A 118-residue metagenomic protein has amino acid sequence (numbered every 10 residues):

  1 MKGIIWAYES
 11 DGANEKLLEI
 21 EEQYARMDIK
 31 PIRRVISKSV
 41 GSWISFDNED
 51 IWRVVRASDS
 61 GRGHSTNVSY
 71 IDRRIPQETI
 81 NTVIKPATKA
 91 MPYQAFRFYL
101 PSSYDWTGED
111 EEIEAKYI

Functional and structural regions predicted by a protein language model:
M1-I118: Short, flexible loop motifs at catalytic/binding sites
